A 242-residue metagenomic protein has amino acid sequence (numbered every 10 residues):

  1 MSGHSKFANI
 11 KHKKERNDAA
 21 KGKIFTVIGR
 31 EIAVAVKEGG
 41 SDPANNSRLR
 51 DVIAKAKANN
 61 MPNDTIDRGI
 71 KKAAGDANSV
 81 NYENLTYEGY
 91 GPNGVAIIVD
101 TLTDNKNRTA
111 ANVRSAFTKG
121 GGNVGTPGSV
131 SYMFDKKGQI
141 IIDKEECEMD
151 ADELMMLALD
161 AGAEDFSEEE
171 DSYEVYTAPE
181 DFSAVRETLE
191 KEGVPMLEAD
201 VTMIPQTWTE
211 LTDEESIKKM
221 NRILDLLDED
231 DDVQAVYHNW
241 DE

Functional and structural regions predicted by a protein language model:
M1-G125, V130-I141, D241: N-terminal cationic and glycine-rich segments that engage phosphates or anionic surfaces
Q139-E242: Positively charged, low-complexity, intrinsically disordered RNA-binding extensions
